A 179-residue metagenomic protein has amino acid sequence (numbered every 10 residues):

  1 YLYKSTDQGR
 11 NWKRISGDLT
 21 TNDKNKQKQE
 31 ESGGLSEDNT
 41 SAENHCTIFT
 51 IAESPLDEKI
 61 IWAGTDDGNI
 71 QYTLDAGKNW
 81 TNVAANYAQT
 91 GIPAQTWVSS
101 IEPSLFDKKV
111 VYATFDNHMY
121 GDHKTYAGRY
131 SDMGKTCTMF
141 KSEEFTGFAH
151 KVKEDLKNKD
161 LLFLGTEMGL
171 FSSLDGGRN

Functional and structural regions predicted by a protein language model:
Y1-N179: Beta-propeller blade termini and top-face loops
